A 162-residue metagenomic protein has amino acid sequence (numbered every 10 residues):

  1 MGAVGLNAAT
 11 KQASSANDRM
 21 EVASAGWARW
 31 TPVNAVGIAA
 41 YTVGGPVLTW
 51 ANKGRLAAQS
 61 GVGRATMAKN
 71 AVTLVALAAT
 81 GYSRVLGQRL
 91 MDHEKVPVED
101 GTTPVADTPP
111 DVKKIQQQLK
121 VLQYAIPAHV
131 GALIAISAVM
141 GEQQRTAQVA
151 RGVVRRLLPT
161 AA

Functional and structural regions predicted by a protein language model:
M1-A162: Short amphipathic, positively biased membrane-proximal segments that drive organelle/inner-membrane targeting
